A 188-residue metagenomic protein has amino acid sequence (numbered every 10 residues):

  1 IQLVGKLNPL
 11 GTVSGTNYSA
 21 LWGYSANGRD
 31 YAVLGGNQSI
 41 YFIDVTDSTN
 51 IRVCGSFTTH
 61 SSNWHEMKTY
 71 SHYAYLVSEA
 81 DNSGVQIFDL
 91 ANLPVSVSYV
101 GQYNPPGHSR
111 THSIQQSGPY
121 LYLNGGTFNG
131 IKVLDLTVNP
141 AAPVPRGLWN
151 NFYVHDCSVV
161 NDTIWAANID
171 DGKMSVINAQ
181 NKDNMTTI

Functional and structural regions predicted by a protein language model:
I1-I188: Feature marking well-ordered beta-strand scaffolds used for ligand recognition
